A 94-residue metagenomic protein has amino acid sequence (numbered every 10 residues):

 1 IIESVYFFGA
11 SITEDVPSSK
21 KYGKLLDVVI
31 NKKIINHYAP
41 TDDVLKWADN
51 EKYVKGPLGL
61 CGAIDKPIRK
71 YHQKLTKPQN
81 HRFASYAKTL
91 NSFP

Functional and structural regions predicted by a protein language model:
I1-C61: Serine-dependent carboxylesterase/thioesterase catalytic core of lipase-like alpha/beta-hydrolase/SGNH enzymes
P40-P94: C-terminal catalytic-base region of ester-bond hydrolases, centering on the histidine of the charge-relay
